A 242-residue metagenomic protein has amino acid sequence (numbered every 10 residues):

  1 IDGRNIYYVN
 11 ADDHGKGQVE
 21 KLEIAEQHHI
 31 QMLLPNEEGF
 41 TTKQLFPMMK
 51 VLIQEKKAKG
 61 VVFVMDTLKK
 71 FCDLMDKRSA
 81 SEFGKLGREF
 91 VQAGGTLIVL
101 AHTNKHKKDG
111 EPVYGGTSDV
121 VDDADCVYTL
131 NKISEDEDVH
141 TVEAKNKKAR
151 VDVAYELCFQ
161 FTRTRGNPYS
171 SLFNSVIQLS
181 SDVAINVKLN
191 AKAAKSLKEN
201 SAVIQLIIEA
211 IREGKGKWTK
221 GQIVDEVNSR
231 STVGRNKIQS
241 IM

Functional and structural regions predicted by a protein language model:
D2-S81: Conserved inter-motif catalytic segment of the P-loop NTP-binding fold
I6-Y7, V62, S81-N174: Phosphate-binding/switch region of NTP-binding enzymes
H14, Q18, T41, L45 (+6 more regions): Helical mechanochemical/support elements of P-loop NTPase systems and associated helical scaffolds
E23, K50-Q54, K85-Q92, E209-R212 (+1 more regions): Surface-exposed alpha-helical segments enriched in charged/polar residues
E38, T42, V113, K192-S196: Alpha-helix initiation/capping motif
Q54-G60, S134-M242: C-terminal regions of RecA-like/P-loop NTPase motor modules
T67, T96, K237: Ser/Thr-centric signal marking residues that sit in or immediately flank functional binding/regulatory motifs
